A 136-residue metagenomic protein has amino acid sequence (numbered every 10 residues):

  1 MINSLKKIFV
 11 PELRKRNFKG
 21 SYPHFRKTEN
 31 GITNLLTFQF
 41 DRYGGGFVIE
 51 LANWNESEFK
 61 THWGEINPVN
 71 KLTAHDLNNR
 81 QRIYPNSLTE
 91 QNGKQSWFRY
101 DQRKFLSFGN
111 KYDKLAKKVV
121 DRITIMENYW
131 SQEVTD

Functional and structural regions predicted by a protein language model:
M1-I8, G20, R26-D136: Intrinsically disordered, low-complexity regulatory regions enriched in serine/threonine/proline and acidic residues
R16-N17: Short N-terminal edge-element motif at the start of the domain
